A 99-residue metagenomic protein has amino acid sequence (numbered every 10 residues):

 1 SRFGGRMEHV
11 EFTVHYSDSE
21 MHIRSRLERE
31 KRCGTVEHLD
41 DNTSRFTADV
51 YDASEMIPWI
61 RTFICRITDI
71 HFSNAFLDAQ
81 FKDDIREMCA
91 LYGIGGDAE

Functional and structural regions predicted by a protein language model:
S1-E99: Polybasic (Lys/Arg-rich)
